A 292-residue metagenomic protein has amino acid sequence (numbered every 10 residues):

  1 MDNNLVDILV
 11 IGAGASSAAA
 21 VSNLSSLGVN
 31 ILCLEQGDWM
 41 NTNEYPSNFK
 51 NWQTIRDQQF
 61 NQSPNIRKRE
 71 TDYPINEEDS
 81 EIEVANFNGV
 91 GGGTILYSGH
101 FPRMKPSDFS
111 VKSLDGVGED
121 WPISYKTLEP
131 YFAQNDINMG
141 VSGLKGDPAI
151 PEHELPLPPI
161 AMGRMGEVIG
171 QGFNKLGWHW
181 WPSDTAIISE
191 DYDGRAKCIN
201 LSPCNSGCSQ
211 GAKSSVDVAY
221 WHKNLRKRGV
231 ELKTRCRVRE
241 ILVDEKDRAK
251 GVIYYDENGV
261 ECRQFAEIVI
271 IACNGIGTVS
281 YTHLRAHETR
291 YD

Functional and structural regions predicted by a protein language model:
M1-S113, V117, P122-K126, P130-A133 (+1 more regions): N-terminal glycine-rich phosphate/pyrophosphate-binding loop and immediately adjacent elements
N4-V6, V260-I268: Core beta-strand elements of the Rossmann-like FAD/NAD(P) dinucleotide-binding domain in flavoenzyme oxidoreductases
S17, M40, R239, I276-T278: Glycine-rich nucleotide phosphate-binding loop and flanking beta-alpha elements of Rossmann-like dinucleotide-binding
A19, T127, A219, G277-S280: Short amphipathic alpha-helical face segments that pack within enzyme cores and frequently flank/anchor catalytic
Y73-P74, H100, K112-R237: Conserved redox-cofactor binding core of oxidoreductases
L242-C262: Conserved beta-strand-loop-beta-strand element in the redox core of flavoprotein oxidoreductases
I268, A272-G277: Glycine-/small-residue-rich beta->alpha transition segments that form the dinucleotide
T282-Y291: Conserved small/polar residues in nucleotide/adenosyl-binding loops
